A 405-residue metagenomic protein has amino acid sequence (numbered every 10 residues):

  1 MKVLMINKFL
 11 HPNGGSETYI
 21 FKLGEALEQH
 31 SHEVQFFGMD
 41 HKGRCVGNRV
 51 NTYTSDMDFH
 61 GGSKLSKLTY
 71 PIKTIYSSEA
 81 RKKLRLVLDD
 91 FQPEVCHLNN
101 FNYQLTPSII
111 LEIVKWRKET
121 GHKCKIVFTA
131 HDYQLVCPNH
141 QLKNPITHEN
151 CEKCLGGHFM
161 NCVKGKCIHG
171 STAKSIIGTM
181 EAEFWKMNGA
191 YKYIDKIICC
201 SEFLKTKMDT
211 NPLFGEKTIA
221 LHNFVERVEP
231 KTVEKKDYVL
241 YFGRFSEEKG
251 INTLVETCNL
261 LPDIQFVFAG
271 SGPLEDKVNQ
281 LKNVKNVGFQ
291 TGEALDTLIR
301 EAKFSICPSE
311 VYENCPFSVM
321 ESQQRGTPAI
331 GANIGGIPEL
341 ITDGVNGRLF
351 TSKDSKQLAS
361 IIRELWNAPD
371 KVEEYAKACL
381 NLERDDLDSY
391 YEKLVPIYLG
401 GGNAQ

Functional and structural regions predicted by a protein language model:
F9-N13, E25-F91, G272-P273: N-terminal strand-loop element at the rim of the active site of nucleotide-sugar-dependent glycosyltransferases
I75, D370-G400: A charged, aromatic-enriched C-terminal amphipathic alpha-helix characteristic of glycosyltransferases across folds
L135, E152-E229: Donor nucleotide-sugar binding/catalytic pocket of nucleotide-sugar-dependent glycosyltransferases
I198, V225, K231-K249, V255-N259 (+1 more regions): Conserved donor-binding/catalytic core segment of Leloir-type glycosyltransferases
D276-T297: Nucleotide-activated donor-binding/catalytic signature segment of Leloir-type glycosyltransferases, i.e., the conserved
F289, D343-G344, R348-S355, E364-P369: Conserved acidic donor-binding segment of nucleotide-sugar-dependent glycosyltransferases
M320, I334-G344, R348-L349: Short acidic/histidine- and often glycine-rich active-site loop of Leloir-type glycosyltransferases that engages
P328-G331: Short hydrophobic beta-strand element within catalytic cores of glycosyltransferases and related nucleotide-activated
